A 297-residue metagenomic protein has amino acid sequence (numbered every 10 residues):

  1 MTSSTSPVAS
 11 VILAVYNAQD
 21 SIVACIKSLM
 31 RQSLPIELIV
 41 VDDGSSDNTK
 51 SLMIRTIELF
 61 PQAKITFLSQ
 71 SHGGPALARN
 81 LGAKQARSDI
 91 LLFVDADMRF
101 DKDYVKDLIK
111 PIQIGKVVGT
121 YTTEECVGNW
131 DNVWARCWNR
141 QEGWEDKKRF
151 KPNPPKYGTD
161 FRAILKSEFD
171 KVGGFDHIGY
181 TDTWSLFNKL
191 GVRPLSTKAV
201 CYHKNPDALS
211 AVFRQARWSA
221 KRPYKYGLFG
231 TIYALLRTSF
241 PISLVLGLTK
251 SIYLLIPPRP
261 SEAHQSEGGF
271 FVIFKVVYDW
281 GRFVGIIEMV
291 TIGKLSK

Functional and structural regions predicted by a protein language model:
K27-I36: Short, acidic, metal-binding catalytic loop of nucleotide-sugar glycosyltransferases
S28, D42-S51, H72, D95-D101: A conserved acidic beta->alpha catalytic loop
Q70-A86, D107, K156: Glycine-rich, basic loop-to-helix element that forms the pyrophosphate-binding segment of sugar-nucleotide handling
L91: Short aromatic/hydrophobic "clamp" motif used to bind/position activated sugar donors
R99-V133: Conserved donor NDP-sugar-binding/catalytic core segment of glycosyltransferases
C126-N129, W144-I164, G179, C201: A recurrent flexible, glycine/aromatic-enriched loop bordering the glycosyltransferase active site that acts as
D176-T231: Catalytic donor/gating beta->alpha subdomain of glycosyltransferases that bind UDP-sugars
R214-K297: Non-catalytic, C-terminal membrane-associated alpha-helical segments of glycosyltransferases
